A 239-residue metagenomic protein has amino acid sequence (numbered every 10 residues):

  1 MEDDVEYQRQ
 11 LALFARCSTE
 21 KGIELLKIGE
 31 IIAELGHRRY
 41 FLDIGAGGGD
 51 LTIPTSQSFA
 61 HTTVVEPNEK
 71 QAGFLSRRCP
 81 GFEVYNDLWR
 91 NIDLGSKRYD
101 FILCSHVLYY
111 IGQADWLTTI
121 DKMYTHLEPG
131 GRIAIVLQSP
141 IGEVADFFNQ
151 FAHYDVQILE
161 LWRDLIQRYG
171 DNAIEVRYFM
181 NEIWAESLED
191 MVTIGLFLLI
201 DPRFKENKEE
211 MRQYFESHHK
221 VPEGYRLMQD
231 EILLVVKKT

Functional and structural regions predicted by a protein language model:
M1-G36: Conserved class I S-adenosyl-L-methionine
R38-G47: Conserved class I S-adenosyl-L-methionine
G47-I92: Class I SAM-dependent methyltransferase SAM/SAH-binding core
L103: A conserved beta-strand element that flanks and buttresses the S-adenosyl-L-methionine
L117-P129: A short glycine-rich, Lys/Arg-flanked "PGG" loop and its adjoining helix->strand segment in the class I
R132-L159: Conserved class I S-adenosyl-L-methionine
D155-G170: Short alpha-helix
E175-T239: Conserved Class I S-adenosyl-L-methionine
